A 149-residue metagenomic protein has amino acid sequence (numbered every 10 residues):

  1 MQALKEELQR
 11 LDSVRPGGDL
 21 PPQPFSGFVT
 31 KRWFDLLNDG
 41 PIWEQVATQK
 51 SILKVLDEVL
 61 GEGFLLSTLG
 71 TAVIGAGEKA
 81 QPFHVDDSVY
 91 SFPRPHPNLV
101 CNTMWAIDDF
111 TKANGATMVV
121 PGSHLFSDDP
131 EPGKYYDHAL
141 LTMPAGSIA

Functional and structural regions predicted by a protein language model:
M1-P93: Non-heme Fe(II)-dependent double-stranded beta-helix
K79-I148: Catalytic core of non-heme Fe(II) oxygenases with the double-stranded beta-helix
